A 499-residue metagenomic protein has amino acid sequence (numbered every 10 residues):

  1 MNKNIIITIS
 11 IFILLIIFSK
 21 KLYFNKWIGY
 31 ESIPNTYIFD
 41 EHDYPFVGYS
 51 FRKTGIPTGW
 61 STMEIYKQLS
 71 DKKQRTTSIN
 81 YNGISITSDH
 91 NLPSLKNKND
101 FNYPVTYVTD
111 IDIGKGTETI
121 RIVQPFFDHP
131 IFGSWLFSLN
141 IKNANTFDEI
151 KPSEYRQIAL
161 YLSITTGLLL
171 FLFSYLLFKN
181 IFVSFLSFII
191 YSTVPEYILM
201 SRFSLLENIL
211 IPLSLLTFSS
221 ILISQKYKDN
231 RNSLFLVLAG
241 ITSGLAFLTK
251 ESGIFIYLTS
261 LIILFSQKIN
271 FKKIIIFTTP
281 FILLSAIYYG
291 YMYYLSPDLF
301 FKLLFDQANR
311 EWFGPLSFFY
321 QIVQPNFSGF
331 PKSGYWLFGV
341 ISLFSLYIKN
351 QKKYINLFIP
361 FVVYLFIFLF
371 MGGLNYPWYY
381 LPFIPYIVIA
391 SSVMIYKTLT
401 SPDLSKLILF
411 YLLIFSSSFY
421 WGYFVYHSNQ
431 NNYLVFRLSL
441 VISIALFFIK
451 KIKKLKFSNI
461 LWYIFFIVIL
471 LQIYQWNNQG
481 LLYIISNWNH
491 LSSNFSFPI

Functional and structural regions predicted by a protein language model:
M1, S220-N230, S243, F255-I282 (+2 more regions): Perimembrane helix-loop-helix junctions
N35, E41-R156, L304-N309: Interfacial juxtamembrane loops and adjacent helix segments that form the catalytic/substrate-binding surfaces
S153-F178, L216, S220: Transmembrane-helix motifs of polytopic, lipid-linked glycan transferases
Y175-F178, T217-F235, A246, S345 (+2 more regions): Membrane-interface transmembrane helices that cradle and orient dolichyl/undecaprenyl
S187-F188, L234-K250, L261, L283 (+1 more regions): Membrane-interface alpha helices of multi-pass inner-membrane proteins
E196-I209, Y376: Short acidic/glycine- and proline-prone juxtamembrane loop motifs at membrane-interface regions of multi-pass membrane
K273-Y320, S328-I341, I367, S418-G422 (+1 more regions): Membrane-lumen/periplasm interface segments of specific transmembrane helices in polyprenyl phosphate-linked
P331-L365, V388-M394, I442-K453: Hydrophobic, aromatic-rich transmembrane alpha-helices and their immediate juxtamembrane boundary segments
